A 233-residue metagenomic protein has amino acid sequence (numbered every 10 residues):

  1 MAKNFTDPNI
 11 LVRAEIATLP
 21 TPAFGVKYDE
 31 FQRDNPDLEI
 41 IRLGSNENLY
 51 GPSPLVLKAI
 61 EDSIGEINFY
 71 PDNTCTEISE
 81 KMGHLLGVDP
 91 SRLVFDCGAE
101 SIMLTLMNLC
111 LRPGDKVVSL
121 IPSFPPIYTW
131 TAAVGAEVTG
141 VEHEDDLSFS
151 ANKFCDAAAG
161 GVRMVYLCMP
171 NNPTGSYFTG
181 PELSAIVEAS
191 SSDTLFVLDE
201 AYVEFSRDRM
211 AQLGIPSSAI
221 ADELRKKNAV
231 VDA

Functional and structural regions predicted by a protein language model:
M1-A2, A201: Accessible peptide chain termini
A2-G98, T105: N-terminal small-domain helix-loop-helix segment of the aminotransferase-like
N68-S191, F196-V197, Y202-A233: Conserved core of the PLP fold type I
